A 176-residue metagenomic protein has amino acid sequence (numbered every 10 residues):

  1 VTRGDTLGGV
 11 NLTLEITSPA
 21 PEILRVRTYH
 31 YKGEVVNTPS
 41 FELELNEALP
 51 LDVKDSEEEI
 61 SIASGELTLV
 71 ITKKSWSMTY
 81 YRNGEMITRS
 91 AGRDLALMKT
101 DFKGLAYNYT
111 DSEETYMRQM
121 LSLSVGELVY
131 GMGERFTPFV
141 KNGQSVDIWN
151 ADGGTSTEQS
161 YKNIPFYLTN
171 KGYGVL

Functional and structural regions predicted by a protein language model:
V1-G4, T28-Y31, N142-V146: Generic short beta-strand segments
T2-N11, Y31-P39, L67-T72, E85-R89 (+1 more regions): Short, surface-exposed beta-strand/loop "edge" segments at domain boundaries and coil↔beta transitions
T2-P19, Y31-K32, G92-A106: Contiguous N-terminal and early-domain "leader" segments and peripheral loops that mark the onset or edge of a domain
T2-R3, L12-L14, P50, D152-T155 (+1 more regions): Generic recognition of flexible, low-complexity loop/linker segments
G8-S61: A low-complexity, Ser/Thr/Gly/Pro-enriched, surface-exposed linker/loop concept that marks segments flanking
K54-L176: Catalytic and substrate-binding clefts that recognize carbohydrates or anionic sugar/phosphate headgroups
